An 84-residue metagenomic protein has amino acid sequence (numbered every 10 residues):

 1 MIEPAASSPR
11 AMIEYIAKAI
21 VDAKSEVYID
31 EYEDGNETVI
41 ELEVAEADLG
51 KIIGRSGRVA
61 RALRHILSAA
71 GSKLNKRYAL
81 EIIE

Functional and structural regions predicted by a protein language model:
M1-L49, A62, I66-E84: RNA-contacting regions in translation and RNA-metabolism proteins, encompassing KH/S1 modules where present
I53-G57: Glycine-centered tight-turn and secondary-structure capping sites
